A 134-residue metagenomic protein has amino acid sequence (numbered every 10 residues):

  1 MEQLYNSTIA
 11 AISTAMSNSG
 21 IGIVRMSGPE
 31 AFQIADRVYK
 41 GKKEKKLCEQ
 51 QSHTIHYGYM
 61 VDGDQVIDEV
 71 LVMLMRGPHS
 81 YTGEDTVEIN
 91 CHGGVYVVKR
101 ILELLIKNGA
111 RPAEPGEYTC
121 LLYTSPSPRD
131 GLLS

Functional and structural regions predicted by a protein language model:
M1-S125, R129: A glycine-rich (often HGG/GG-containing) alpha/beta subdomain
G131-S134: N-terminal low-complexity segments that are often proline-rich with Ser/Thr-Pro
